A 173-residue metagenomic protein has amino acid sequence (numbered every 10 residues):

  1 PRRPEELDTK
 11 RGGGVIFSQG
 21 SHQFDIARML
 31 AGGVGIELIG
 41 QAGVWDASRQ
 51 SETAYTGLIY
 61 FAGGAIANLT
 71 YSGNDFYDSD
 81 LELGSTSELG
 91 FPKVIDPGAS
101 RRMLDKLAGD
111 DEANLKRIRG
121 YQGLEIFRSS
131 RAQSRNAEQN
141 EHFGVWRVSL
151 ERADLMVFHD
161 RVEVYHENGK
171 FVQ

Functional and structural regions predicted by a protein language model:
P1-Q50, Y55-L69, D75-G90: Predominantly a Rossmann-like dinucleotide-binding segment in NAD(P)-dependent oxidoreductases
G73, Y77-Q173: C-terminal glycine/acidic-rich active-site capping loop/insertion
